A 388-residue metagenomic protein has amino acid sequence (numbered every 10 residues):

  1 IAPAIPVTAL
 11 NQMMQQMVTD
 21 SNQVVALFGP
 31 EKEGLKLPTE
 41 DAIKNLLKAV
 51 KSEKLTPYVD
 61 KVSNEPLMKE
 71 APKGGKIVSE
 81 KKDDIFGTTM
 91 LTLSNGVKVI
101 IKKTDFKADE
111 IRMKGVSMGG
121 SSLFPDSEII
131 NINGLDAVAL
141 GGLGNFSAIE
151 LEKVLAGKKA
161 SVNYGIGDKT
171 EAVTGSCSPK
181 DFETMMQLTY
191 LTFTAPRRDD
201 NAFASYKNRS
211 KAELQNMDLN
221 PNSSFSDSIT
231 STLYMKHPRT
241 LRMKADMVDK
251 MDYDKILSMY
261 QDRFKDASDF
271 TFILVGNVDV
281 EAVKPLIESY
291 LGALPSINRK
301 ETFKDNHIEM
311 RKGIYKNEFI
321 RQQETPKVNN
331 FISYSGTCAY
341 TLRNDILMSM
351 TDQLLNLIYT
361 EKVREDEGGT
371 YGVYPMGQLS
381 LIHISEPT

Functional and structural regions predicted by a protein language model:
I1-A4, Q23-P30, I100, K107-A195 (+5 more regions): M16 family metallopeptidases and their MPP-like homologs
I1-P125, S258, T271-I273, V278-Q322 (+3 more regions): Proteolytic maturation boundary segments
T8, Q12, I149, K153 (+15 more regions): Solvent-exposed, polar/charged alpha-helical surfaces in well-ordered, non-transmembrane soluble domains, broadly
F264-K265: Flexible, low-complexity linker/tail segments at the boundary of structured domains
